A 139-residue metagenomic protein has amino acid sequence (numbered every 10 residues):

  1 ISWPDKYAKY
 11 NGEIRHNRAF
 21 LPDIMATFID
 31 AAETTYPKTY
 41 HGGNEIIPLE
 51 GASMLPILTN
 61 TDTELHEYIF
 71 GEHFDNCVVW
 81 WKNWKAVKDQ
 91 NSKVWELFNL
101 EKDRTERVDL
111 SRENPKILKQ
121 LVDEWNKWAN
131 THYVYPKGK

Functional and structural regions predicted by a protein language model:
I1-S2: Short glycine- and hydrophobic/aromatic-rich loop-to-beta-strand nucleating segment in the catalytic cores
K6-Y7, E106: Short, well-ordered alpha-helical scaffold segment located in the soluble/lumenal catalytic or ligand-binding core
Y7-E13, N17, L21-L100, I117 (+1 more regions): C-terminal cap/loop subdomain of S1 sulfatases and analogous C-terminal strand-loop tails that border
D103: Intrinsically disordered, low-complexity polar regions and short flexible loop motifs
V108-K116: Active-site-proximal N-terminal segment of extracellular/periplasmic enzymes that hydrolyze or transfer
D123: Basic, alpha-helical interaction scaffolds
